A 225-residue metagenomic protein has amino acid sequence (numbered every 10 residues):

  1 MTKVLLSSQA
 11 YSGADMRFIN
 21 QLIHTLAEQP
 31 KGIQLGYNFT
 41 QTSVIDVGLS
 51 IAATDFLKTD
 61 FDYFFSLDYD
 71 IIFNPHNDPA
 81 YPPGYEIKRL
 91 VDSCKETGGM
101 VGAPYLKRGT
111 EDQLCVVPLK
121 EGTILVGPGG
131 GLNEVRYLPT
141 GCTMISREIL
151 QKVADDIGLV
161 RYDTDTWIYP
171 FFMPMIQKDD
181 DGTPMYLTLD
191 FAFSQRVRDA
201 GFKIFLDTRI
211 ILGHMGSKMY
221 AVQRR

Functional and structural regions predicted by a protein language model:
M1-S43, V47: N-proximal low-complexity "stem/linker" segments adjacent to membrane-targeting elements
L35, D62, G98-G99: Conserved acidic residues
S50-Y63: Active-site nucleotide-sugar/metal-binding loop of Leloir-type enzymes
A53, N74-M175: Conserved catalytic core of nucleotide-sugar-dependent glycosyltransferases
F61-D78: Short beta-strand-to-loop acidic/aromatic patch adjacent to the donor-nucleotide binding site
I157-R225: C-terminal catalytic/acceptor-binding lobe
